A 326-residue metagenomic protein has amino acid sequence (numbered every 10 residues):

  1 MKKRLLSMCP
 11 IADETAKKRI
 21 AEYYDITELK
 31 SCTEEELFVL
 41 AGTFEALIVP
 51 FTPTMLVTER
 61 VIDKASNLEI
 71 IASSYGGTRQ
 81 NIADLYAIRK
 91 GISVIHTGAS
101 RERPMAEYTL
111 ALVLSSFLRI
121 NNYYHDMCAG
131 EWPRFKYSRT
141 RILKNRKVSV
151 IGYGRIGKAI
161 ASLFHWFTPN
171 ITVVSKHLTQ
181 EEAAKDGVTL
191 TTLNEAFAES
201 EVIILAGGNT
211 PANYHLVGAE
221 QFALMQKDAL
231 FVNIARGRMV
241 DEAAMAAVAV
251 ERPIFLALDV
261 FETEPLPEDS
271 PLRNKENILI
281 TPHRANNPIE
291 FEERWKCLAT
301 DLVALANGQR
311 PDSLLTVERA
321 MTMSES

Functional and structural regions predicted by a protein language model:
M1-I95, G218: An N-terminal-biased, well-structured beta-alpha scaffold segment characteristic of Rossmann-like dinucleotide-binding
F44, A65, E199-S200, D228: An anion/phosphate-binding loop that grips the pyrophosphate of nucleotide cofactors and donors
L47-V49, S73, I204-L205, N233 (+1 more regions): Redox-cofactor binding/interface segments in oxidoreductases and associated redox assembly factors
T52, G76, A206-N209, A235-R236 (+1 more regions): Short glycine-/small-residue-rich Rossmann-like dinucleotide-binding loops
S66-I70, I82-V94, L205, N209-V250: Beta-strand-loop-alpha-helix segment that lines the small-molecule cofactor/substrate pocket of alpha/beta enzymes
K90, I95, D228-S326: Rossmann-like dinucleotide-binding domain for NAD(H)/NADP(H)
K90-I92, T97-K147, S162, W166: Phosphate-binding beta-alpha-beta segment of Rossmann-like dinucleotide-binding domains, i.e., the NAD(P)
Y137-K227: Rossmann-like dinucleotide/phosphate-binding beta-alpha-beta segment
